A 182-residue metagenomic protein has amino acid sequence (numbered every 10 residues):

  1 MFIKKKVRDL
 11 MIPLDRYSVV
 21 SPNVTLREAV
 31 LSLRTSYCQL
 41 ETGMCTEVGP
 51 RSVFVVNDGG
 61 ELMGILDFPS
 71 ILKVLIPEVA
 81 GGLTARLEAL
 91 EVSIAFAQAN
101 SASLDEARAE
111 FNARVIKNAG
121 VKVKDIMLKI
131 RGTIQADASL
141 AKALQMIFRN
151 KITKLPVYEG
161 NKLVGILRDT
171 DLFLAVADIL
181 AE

Functional and structural regions predicted by a protein language model:
M1-E182: Tandem CBS (Cystathionine beta-synthase) repeat/Bateman regulatory domains
